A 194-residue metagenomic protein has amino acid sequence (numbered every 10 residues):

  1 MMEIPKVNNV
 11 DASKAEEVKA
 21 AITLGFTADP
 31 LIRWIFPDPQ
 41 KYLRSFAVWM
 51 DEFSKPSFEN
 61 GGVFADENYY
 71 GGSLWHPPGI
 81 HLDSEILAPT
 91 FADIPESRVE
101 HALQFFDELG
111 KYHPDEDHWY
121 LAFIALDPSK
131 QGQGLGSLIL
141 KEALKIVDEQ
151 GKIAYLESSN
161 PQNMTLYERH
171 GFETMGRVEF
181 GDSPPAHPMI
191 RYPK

Functional and structural regions predicted by a protein language model:
K6-A20, L24, A28: A short beta-loop-alpha structural element at the N-terminal edge of CoA-dependent acyl/N-acetyltransferase catalytic
P39-G62: Active-site rim helix/loop that mediates acceptor-substrate recognition in acyltransferases
F58-S73: Conserved beta-hairpin
G72-L126, Q131, G181: Conserved acyl-donor/pantetheine-binding loop and adjacent beta-alpha core of acyl/acetyltransferases and related
D117-Y120, I146-S159: Conserved GNAT acetyl-CoA-binding A-motif
L126, G132-K145, R169: Conserved acetyl-CoA-binding loop-helix of GNAT-fold acetyltransferases
S137, E149-G151, N160-R177, G181: Conserved active-site alpha-helix within GNAT-family acetyltransferase domains
K152, L156-P161, F180-K194: C-terminal "cap" of GNAT-fold acetyltransferases
